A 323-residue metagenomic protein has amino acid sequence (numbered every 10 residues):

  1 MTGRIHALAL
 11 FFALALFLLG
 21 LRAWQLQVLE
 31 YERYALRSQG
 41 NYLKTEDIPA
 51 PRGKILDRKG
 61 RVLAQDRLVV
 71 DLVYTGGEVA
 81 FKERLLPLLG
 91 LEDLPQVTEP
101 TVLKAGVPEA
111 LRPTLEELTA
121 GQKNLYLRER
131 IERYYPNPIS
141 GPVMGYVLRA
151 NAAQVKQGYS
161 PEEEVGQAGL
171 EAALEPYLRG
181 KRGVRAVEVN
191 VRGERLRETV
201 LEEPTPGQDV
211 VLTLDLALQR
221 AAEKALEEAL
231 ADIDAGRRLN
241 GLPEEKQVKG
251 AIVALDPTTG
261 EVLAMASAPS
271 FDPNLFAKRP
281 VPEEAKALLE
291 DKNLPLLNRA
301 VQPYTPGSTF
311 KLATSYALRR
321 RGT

Functional and structural regions predicted by a protein language model:
M1-R33: Hydrophobic alpha-helical transmembrane signal-anchor segments
T2, E202-T259, M265, A277-T323: Active-site loop and adjoining helix of the penicillin-binding protein/serine DD-peptidase-beta-lactamase fold
Y42, D47-P51, R182, E245-K249 (+1 more regions): Short, small/polar residue-rich loop motifs at catalytic or cofactor-binding pockets
L43-R67: Short extracytoplasmic
P49, L56, V189, L255-D256: Hydrophobic alpha-helical segments, especially N-terminal targeting/anchoring helices
A64, G145, R197, L263-A266: A structural microfeature
D71-F81, P269-L289: A short, polar/charged loop-to-alpha-helix boundary motif
Q96-Q208, K224, A231: Small/polar-residue-rich segments within soluble enzyme cores
